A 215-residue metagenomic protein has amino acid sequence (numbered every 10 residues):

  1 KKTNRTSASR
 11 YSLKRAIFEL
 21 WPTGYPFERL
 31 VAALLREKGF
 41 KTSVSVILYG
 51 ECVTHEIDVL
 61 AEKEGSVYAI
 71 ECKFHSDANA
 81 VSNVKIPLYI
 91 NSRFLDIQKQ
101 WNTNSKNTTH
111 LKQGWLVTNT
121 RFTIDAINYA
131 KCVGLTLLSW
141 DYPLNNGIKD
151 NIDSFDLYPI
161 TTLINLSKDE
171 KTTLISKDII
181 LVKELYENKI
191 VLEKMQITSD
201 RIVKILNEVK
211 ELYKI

Functional and structural regions predicted by a protein language model:
K1-Y158, I175-S176: Intrinsically disordered, low-complexity Ser/Thr/Pro/Gly-rich regulatory segments
R29-A33, D153-I215: C-terminal extensions
